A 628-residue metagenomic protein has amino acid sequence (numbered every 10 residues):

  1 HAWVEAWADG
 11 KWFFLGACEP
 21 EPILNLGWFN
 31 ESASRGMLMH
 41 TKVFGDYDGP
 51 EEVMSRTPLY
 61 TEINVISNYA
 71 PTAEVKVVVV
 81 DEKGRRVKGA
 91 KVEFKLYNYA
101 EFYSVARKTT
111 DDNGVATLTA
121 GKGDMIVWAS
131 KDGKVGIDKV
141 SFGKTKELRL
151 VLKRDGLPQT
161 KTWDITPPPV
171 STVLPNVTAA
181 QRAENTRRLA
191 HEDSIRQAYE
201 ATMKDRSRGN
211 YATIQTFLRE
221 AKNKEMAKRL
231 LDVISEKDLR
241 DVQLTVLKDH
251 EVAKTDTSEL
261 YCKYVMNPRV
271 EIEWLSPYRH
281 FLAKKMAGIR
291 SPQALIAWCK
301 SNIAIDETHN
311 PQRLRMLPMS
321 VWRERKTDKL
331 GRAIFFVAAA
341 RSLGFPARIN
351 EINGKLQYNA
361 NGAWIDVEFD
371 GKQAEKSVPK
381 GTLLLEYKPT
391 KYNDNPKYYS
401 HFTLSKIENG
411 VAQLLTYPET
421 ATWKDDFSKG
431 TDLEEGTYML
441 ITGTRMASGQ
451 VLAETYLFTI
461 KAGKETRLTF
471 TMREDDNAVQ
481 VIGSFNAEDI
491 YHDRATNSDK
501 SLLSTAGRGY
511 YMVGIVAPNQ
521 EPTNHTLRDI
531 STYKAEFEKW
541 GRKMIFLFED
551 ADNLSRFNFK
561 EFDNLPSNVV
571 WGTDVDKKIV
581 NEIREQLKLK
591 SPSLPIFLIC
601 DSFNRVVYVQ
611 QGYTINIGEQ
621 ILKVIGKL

Functional and structural regions predicted by a protein language model:
A2-M54, A297, H309-H401, S405-I407 (+3 more regions): Hydrophobic/aromatic-rich core segments of domains that either
W7, A190-E324, D370-G371: Secondary-structure boundary elements
A73-G84, G381-D394, V481-G483: A short, amphipathic beta-strand motif
N98-A120, N409-F427: Short, acidic Ser/Thr/Gly-rich low-complexity loop/linker segments typical of extracellular and cell-surface proteins
V115-I126, K131-G133, V140-G143, A421-V451 (+1 more regions): Short Pro-Gly-centered beta-turn/loop motif in secreted/extracellular proteins
L502-T526, I530, K543-L547: Short active-site neighborhood of thiol/selenol oxidoreductases, capturing the structured segment around
N558-L594: Short, internal strand/loop/helix patches that form the active-site neighborhood or redox-interaction surface
S593-L628: Thiol-/selenol-based redox modules, centered on thioredoxin-like and closely related oxidoreductase domains
